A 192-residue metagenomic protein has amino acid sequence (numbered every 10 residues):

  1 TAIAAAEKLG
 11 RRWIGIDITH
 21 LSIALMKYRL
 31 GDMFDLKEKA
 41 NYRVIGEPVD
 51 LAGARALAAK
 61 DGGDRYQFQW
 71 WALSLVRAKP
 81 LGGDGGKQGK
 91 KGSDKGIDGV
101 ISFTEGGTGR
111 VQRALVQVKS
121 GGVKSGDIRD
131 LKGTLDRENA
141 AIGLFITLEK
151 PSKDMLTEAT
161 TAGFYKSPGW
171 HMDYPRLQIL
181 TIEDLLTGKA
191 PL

Functional and structural regions predicted by a protein language model:
T1-S125, K132-A141, T147-L156, T160-F164 (+2 more regions): S-adenosyl-L-methionine-dependent nucleic acid methyltransferase catalytic domains
L177: Short, conserved active-site loop motifs that form the nucleotide-linked donor/cofactor pocket
